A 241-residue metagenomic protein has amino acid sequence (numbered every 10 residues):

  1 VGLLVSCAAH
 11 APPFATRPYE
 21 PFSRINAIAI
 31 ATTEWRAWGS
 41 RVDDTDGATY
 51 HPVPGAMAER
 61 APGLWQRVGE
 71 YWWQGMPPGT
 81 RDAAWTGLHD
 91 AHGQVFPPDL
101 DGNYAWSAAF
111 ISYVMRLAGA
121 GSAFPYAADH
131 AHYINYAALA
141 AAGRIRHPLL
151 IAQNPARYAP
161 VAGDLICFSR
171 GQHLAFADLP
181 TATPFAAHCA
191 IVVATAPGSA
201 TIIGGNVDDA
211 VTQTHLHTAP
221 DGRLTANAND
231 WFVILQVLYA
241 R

Functional and structural regions predicted by a protein language model:
A11-A123: N-terminal capping segments
R36, S40-D43, C167-A175, H215-G222: Short regulatory "switch" loops immediately downstream of catalytic or recognition motifs within protein catalytic
D43-D46, P125-A127, D178-L179, Q213-T214: Short, solvent-exposed loop/turn and secondary-structure capping segments
Y126-D208: ...with weaker cross-activation on analogous glycine-rich loops/strands in unrelated enzymes
T201, D209-R241: Low-complexity, Gly/Ser/Thr/Pro-rich intrinsically disordered linker/tail segments
